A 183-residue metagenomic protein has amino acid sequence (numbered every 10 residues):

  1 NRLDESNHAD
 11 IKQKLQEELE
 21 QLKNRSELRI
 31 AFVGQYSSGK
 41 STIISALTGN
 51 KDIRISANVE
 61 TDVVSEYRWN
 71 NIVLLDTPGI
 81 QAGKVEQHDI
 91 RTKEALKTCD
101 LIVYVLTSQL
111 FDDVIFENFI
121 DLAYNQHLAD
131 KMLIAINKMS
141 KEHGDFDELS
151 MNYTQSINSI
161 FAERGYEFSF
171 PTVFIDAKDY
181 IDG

Functional and structural regions predicted by a protein language model:
N1-T77: Conserved G1/Walker A P-loop phosphate-binding module
F32, Y104, I134-I136, F174: Structural beta-sheet core signal
N71-I72, K97-L101, H127-M132, E167-P171: Short glycine-/polar-rich loops that comprise or flank the Walker A/P-loop and associated switch/sensor motifs
T77-C99, V105-Y124: Switch II of P-loop NTPase G domains
G79-Q81, Q109-F111, K138-E142, K178-I181: Conserved nucleotide-binding/hydrolysis micro-motifs of P-loop NTPases
E94-K97, I120-H127, N152-Q155, S159-A162: Short, surface-exposed basic-aromatic patches at helix termini and helix-loop junctions that form
N118-E142: P-loop/Walker A phosphate-binding loop and immediately adjacent motor/lid segment at beta-alpha junctions
S140-G183: Canonical P-loop GTPase G-domain recognition
